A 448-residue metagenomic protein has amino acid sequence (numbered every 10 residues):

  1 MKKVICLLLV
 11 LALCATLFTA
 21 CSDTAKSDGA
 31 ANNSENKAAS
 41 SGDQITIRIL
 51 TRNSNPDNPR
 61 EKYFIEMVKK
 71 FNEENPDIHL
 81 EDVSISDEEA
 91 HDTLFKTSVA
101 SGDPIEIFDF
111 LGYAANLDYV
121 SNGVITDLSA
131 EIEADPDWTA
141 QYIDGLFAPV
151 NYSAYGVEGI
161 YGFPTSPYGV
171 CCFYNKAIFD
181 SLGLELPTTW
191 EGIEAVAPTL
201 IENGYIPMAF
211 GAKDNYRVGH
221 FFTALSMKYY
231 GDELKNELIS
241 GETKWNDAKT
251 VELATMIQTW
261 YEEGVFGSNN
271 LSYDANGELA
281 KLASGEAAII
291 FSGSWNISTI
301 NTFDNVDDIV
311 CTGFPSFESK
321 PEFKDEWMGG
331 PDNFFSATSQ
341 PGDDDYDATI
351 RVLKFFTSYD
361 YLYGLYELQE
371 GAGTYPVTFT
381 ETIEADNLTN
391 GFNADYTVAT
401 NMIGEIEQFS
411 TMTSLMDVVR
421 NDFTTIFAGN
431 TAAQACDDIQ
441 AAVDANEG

Functional and structural regions predicted by a protein language model:
C6, C21-V124, E133-A140, L186 (+5 more regions): Conserved N-terminal structural module of periplasmic/extracytoplasmic solute-binding proteins
E73, E158, L182, E263 (+1 more regions): Extracytoplasmic/periplasmic substrate-recognition and gating elements
I85-L94, L111, W190-A195, N270-A283: Short helix-initiation/N-cap motifs at beta->coil->alpha
G112-C171, E194, F221, K249 (+2 more regions): Hinge/lid segment of periplasmic solute-binding proteins
S129-G145, E185, Y229-E252, T302-D304 (+3 more regions): Short, solvent-exposed loop/beta-turn-alpha elements that line the ligand-binding surface or hinge of extracytoplasmic
Y152-T165, V170, E194-T243, Q258 (+1 more regions): Extracytoplasmic/periplasmic solute-binding protein
A197-L200, I239-L271: Glycine-centered hinge/linker elements that transmit conformational signals in sensory and ligand-binding systems
L238, G329, Q369-T378, N390-E447: C-terminal capping/gating helix-and-loop segments adjacent to ligand/active sites or protein-protein/ligand interfaces
